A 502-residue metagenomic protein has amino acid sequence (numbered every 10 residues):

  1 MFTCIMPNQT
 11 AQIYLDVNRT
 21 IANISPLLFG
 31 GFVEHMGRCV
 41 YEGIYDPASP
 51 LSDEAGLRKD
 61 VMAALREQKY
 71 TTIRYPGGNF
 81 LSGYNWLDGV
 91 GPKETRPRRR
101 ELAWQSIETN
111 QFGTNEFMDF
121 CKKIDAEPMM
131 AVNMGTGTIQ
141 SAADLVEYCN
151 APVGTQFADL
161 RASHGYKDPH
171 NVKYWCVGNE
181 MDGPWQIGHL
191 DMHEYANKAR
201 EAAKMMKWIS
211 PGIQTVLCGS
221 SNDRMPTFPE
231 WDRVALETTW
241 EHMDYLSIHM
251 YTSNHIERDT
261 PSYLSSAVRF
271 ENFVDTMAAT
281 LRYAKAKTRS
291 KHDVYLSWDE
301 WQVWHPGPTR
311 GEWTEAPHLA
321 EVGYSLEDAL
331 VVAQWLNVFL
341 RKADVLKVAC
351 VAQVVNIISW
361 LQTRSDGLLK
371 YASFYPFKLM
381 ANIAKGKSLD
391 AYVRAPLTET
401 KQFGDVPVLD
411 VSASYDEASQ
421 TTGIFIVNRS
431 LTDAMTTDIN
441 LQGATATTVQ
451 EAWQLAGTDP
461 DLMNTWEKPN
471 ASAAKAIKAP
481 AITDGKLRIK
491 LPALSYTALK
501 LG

Functional and structural regions predicted by a protein language model:
F2-W231, L236-Y245, A267-E271, D275-P308 (+1 more regions): Non-catalytic accessory regions flanking glycosidase/transglycosidase catalytic cores in CAZymes
H249-S265: Active-site His/acidic residue clusters
